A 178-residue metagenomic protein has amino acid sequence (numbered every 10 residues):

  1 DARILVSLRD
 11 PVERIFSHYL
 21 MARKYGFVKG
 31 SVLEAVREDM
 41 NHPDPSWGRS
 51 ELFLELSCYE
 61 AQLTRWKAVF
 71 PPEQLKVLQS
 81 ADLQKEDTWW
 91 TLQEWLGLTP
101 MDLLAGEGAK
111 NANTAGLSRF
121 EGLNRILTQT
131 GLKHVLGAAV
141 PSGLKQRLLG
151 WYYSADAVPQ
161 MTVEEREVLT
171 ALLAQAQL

Functional and structural regions predicted by a protein language model:
D1-L178: Anion-recognition interface
